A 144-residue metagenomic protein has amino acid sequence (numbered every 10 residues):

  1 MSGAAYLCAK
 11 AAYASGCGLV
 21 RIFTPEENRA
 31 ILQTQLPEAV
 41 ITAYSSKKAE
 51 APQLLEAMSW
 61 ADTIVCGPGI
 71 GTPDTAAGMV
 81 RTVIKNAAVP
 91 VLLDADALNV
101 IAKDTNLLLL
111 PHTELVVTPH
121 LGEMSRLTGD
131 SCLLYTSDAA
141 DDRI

Functional and structural regions predicted by a protein language model:
M1-V91, A95, N99-S137: Small-residue (G/A/S/T)-rich helix-start motifs and N-terminal tracts that mark the onset
D138-I144: A short, hydrophobic C-terminal helix/tail in secreted or cell-surface proteins
